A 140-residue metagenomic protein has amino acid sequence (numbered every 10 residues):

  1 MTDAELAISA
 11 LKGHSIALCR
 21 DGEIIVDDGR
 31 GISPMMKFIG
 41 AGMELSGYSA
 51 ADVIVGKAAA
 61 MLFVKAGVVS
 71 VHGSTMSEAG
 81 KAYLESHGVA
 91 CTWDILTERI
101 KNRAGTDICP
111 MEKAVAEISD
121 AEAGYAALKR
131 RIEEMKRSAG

Functional and structural regions predicted by a protein language model:
M1-S74, L96, K101-A114: Conserved mixed alpha/beta catalytic, RNA-binding, or beta-rich assembly cores of soluble enzyme, regulatory
A66-V69, K81-G140: C-terminal binding/interaction regions
S77: Conserved SAM/SAH-binding beta-strand->alpha-helix loop
